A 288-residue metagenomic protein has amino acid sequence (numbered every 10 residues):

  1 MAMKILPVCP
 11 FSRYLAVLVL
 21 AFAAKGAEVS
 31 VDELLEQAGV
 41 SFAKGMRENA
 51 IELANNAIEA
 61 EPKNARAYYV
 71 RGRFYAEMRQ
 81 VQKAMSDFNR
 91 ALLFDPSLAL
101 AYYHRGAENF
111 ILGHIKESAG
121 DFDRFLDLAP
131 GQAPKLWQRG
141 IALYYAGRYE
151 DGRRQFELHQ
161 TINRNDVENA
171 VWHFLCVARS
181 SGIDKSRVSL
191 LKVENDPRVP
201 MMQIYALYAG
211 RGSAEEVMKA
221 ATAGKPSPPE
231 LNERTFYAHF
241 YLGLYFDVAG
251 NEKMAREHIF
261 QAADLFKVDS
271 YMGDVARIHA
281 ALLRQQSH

Functional and structural regions predicted by a protein language model:
S30-V31, A65-R66, A99-L100, A133-P134 (+2 more regions): Helix-start (N-cap) detector for alpha-helical repeat units in TPR-like alpha-solenoids, especially tetratricopeptide
A43-K44, E77-M78, I111-L112, Y145 (+4 more regions): Register position in tetratricopeptide repeats
N56-A57, R90-A91, R124-F125, L158-H159 (+2 more regions): Canonical positions in the second alpha-helix
